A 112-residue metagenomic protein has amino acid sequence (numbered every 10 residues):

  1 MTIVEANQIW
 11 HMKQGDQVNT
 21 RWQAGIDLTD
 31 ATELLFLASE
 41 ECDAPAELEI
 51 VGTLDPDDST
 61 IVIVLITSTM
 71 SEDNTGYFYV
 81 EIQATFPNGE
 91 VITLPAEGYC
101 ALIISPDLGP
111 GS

Functional and structural regions predicted by a protein language model:
M1-S112: Contiguous segments within soluble domain cores/interaction surfaces
